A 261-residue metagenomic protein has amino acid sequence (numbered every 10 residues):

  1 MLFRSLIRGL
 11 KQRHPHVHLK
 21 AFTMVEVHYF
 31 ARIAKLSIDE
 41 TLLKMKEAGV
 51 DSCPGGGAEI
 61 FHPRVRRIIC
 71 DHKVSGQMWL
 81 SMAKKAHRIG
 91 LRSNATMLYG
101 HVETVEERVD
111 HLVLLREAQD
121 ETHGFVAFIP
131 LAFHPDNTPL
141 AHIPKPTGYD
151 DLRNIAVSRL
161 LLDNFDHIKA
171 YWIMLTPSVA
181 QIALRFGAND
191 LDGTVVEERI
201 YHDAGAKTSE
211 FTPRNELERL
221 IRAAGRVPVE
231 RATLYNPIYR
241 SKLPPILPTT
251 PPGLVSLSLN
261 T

Functional and structural regions predicted by a protein language model:
I7-P15, K46, H87, D150-D151 (+2 more regions): Surface-exposed amphipathic alpha-helices with a cationic face
H18-F22, L42-F61, I89, T122-A132 (+1 more regions): Non-cysteine beta-strand/loop elements that form the S-adenosyl-L-methionine
L19-A31, G57, F61-P63, C70-D71 (+3 more regions): Conserved strand-turn element in the central/C-terminal portion of the radical SAM core barrel that lines
I33-E40, C70-M78, E103-D110, I143-D150 (+1 more regions): Alpha-helix N-cap and loop-to-helix initiation/capping positions
L36-L42, V102-R116, L175-F186: Catalytic cores of alpha/beta
C53-G56, A86, L115, S158 (+1 more regions): Conserved, mostly hydrophobic/aromatic
Q119-T261: Auxiliary Fe-S-binding modules of radical SAM enzymes
